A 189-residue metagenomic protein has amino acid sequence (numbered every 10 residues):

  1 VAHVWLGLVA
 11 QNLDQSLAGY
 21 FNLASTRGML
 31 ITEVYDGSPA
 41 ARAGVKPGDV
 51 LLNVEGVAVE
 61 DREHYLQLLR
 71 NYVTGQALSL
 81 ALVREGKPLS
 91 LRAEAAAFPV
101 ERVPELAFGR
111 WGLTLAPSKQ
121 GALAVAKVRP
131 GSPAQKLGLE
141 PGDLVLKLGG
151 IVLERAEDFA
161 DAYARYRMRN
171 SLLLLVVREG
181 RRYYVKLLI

Functional and structural regions predicted by a protein language model:
V1-I189: C-terminal recognition in membrane/secretory proteostasis and scaffolding
